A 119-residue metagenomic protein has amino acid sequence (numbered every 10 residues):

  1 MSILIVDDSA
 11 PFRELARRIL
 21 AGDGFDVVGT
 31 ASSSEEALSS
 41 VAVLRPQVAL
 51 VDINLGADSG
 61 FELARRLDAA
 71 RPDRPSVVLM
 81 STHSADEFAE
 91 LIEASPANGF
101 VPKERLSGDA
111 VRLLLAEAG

Functional and structural regions predicted by a protein language model:
A10-G29: Two-component/phosphorelay signaling modules centered on CheY-like receiver
T30-V48: Acidic, metal-coordinating helix/loop segments flanking the phosphotransfer/catalytic sites of two-component signaling
S33, S59-E62: Acidic catalytic/metal-coordinating carboxylates
V51-D52: Active-site T/S-Asp motif of two-component receiver
G56: The feature encodes the CheY-like receiver
G60, I92-G99: As written
F61-D73: Short amphipathic alpha-helix used as the core "switch/output" element in two-component signaling
L79-S81: Hydrophobic/aromatic residues positioned on beta-strands within the core alpha/beta folds
